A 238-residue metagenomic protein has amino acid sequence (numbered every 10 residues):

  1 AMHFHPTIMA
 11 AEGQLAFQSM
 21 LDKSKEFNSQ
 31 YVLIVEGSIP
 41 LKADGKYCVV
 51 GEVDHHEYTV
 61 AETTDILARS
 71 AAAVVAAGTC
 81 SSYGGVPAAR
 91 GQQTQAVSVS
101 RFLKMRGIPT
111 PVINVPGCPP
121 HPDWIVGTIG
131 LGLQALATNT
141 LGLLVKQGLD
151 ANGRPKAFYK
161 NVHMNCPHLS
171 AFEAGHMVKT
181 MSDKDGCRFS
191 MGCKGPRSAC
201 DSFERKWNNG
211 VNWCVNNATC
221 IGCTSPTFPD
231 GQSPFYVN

Functional and structural regions predicted by a protein language model:
A1-G192, P196, G210: Iron-sulfur-associated redox domains of electron-transfer enzymes in respiratory and anaerobic energy metabolism
D185-N238: C-terminal, charge/polar-rich interaction regions
